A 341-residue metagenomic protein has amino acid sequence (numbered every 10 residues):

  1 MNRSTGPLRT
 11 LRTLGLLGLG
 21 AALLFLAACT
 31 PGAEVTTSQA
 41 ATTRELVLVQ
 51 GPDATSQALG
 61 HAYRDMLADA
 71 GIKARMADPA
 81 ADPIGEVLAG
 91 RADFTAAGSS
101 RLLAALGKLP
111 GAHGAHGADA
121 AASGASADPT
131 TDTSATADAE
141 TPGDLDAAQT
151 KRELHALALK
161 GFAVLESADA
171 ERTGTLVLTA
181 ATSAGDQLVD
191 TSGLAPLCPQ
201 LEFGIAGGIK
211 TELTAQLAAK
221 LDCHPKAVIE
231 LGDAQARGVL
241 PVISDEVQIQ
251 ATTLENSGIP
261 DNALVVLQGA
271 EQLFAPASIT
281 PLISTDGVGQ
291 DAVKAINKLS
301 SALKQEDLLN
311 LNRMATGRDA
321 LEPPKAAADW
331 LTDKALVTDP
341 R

Functional and structural regions predicted by a protein language model:
L24-A28: C-terminal motif of bacterial Sec signal peptides marking the signal peptidase cleavage site
C29-A33: Bacterial signal peptide processing site
A41-S56, I72-D78, P199-I205: Short, well-ordered beta-strand elements
H61-D69, A81-T95, A215-D222, G232-Q250: Short helices/loops that flank or line small-molecule/ion binding pockets
Y63-A70, T191-E230: Ligand-binding cleft/hinge of the Venus flytrap
L106-L165, E246, G258-E271, P276: Ligand-binding "clamshell"
D132, T136-I205, S301-Q305: A conserved helix-loop-strand patch within extracytoplasmic ligand-binding domains of the periplasmic binding
E171-A184, P276-Q290: A bilobed periplasmic-binding-protein/Venus flytrap-type ligand-binding module shared by bacterial periplasmic
